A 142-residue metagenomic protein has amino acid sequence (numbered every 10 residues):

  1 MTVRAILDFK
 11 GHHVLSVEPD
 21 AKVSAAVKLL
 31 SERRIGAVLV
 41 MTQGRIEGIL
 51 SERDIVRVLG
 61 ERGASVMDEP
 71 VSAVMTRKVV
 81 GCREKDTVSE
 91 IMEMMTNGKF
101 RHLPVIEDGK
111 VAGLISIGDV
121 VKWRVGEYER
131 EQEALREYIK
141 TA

Functional and structural regions predicted by a protein language model:
M1-H12, S51-V80, D86-T96, I117-A142: Tandem CBS (Bateman) regulatory domains
V3, G11, S24, Q43-I46 (+1 more regions): Low-complexity, intrinsically disordered short peptide segments enriched in small/polar/basic residues
S16-R34, V40-M41, G81-K99, I106: The conserved cystathionine-beta-synthase
A21-E32, G63-V74, G109: Short, charge-rich amphipathic segments
L30-R33, V38-R53, M95, L103-G118: A glycine-centered beta-loop-beta connector
R77-K78, R101-G113, I139-A142: Short flexible/disordered coil segments
